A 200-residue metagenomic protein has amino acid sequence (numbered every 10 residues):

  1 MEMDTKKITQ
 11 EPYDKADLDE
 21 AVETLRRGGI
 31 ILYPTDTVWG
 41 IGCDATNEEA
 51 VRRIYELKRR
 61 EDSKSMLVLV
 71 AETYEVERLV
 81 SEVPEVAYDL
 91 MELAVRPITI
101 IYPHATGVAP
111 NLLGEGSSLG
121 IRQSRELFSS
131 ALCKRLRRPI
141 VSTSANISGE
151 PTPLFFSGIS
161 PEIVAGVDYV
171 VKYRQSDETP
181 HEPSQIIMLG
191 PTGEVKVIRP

Functional and structural regions predicted by a protein language model:
M1-P200: Active-site-adjacent structural elements in enzyme catalytic cores
